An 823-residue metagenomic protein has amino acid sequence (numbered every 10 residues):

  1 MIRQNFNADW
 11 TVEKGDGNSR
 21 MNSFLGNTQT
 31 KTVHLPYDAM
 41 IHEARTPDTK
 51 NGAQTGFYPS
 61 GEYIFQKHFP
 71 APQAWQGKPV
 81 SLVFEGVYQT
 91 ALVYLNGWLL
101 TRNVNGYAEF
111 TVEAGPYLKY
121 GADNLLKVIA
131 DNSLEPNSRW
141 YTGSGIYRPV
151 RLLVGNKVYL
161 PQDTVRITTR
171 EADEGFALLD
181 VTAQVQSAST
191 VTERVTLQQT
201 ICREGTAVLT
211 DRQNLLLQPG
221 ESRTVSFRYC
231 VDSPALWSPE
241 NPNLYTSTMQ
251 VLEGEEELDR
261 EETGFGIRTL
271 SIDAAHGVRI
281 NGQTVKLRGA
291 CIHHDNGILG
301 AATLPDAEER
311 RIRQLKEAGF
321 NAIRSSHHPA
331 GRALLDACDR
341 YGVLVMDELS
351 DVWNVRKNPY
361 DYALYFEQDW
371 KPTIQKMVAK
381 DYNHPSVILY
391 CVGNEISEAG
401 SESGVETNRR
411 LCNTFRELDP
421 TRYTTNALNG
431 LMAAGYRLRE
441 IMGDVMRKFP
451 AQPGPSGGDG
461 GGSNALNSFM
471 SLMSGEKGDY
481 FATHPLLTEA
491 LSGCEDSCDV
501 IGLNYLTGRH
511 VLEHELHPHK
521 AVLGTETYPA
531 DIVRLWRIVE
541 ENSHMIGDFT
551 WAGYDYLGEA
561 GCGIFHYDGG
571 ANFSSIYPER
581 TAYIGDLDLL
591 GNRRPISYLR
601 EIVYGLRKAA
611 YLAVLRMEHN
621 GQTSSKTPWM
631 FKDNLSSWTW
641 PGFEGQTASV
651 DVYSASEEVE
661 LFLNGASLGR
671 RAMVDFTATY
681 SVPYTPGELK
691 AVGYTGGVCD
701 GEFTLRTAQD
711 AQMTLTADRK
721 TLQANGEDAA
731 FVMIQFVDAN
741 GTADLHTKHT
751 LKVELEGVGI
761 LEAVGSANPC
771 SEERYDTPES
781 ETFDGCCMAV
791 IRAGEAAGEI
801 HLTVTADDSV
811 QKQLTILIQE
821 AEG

Functional and structural regions predicted by a protein language model:
I2-S19, P36-E43, Q54-P161, E204 (+5 more regions): Accessory beta-strand-rich segments of carbohydrate-active enzymes
Q4-N5, T11-R20, Y390, N413-E417 (+2 more regions): Substrate-binding clefts and catalytic carboxylate motifs of secreted carbohydrate-active enzymes
I41-A71, W75-V83, Y88-V104, K157-R166 (+8 more regions): Active-site-adjacent substrate/metal-binding segments within catalytic domains of carbohydrate-active enzymes
V93, F176-L216, V225, A648-A666 (+3 more regions): Beta-strand-rich binding/interaction modules
A114, F227-L236, T679-Y684, P778-E795: Short, hydrophobic beta-strand segments
K119-G121, T182-D273, P683-P686: Extended acidic/polar, glycine-enriched regions that form or flank non-catalytic beta-rich accessory modules
E193-Q198, P239-T246, T647-S649, A655-E657 (+3 more regions): Short flexible loop/turn segments that cap and initiate beta-strands
R260-F265, G697-Q709, Q811-E820: Edge beta-strands of extracellular beta-sandwich domains
